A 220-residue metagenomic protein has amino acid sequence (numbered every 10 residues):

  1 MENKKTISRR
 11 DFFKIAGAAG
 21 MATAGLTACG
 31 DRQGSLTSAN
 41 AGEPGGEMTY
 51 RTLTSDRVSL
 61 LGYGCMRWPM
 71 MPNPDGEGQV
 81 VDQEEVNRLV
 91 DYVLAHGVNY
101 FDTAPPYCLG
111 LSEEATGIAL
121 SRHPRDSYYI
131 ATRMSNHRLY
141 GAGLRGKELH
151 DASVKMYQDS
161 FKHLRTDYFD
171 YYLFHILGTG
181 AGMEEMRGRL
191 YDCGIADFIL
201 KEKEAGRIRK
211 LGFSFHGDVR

Functional and structural regions predicted by a protein language model:
E2-Y128, D167, F198, E204: N-terminal binding-site loop/beta-alpha segment at the start of enzyme catalytic domains that lines or forms
N40, G76-G78, V93, G141-D151 (+1 more regions): Residue-level signal for well-ordered alpha-helical segments
M66, P106, R133-H137, F174-L177 (+1 more regions): Active-site beta-loop-alpha junctions enriched in small/polar residues
M71-P72, L144-R220: Glycine/proline-rich, positively charged, aromatic-decorated active-site loop/lid region on the catalytic face
F101, I130-A131, K210-S214: Structural detector of well-ordered beta-strand residues that form the stable sheet scaffold of enzyme domains
D102, R133, D170: Acidic active-site catalytic centers that drive phospho-/nucleotidyl reactions and related ester hydrolyses
E113-G117, L139-Y140, M183-E184: Short amphipathic alpha-helical patches
H123-E148, H175: Structural motif corresponding to the early beta-alpha repeats
